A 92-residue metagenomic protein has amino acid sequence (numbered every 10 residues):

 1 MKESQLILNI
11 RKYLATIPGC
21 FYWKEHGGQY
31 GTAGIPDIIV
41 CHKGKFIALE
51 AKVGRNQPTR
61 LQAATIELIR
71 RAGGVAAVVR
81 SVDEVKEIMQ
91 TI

Functional and structural regions predicted by a protein language model:
M1-I92: Catalytic phosphate/metal-binding cores of nucleic-acid and nucleotide-processing enzymes, i.e., regions that mediate
